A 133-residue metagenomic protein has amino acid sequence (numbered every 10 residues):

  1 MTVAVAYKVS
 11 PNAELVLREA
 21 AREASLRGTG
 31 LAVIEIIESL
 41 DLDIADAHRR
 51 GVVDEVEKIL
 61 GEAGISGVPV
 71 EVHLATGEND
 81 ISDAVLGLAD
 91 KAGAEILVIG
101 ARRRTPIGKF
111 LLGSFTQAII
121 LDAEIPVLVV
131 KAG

Functional and structural regions predicted by a protein language model:
M1-R50, G64-I65, V70: Small/aliphatic-rich secondary-structure junction motif
I34, E71-A75, L128: General small-molecule cofactor/ligand-binding pocket signal
E35-I36, I96, G100-R102, K131-A132: Short secondary-structure boundary segments
G64-L97: Structural beta-alpha unit
I99-A118, D122: Glycine-rich, Arg-bearing micro-motifs that act as flexible, cationic patches
I125-G133: Short, flexible loop segments at boundaries between secondary-structure elements
